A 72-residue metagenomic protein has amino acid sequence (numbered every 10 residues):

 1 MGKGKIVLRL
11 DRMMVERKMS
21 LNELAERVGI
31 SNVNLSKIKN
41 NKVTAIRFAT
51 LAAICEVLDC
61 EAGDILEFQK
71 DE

Functional and structural regions predicted by a protein language model:
M1-M19: A short, Lys/Arg-rich alpha-helix, primarily the initiator
D11, N22, A52: Residues within the helices of the helix-turn-helix
M14, A25, C55: The alpha-helix within a helix-turn-helix
R17, K37, L66-E72: Short, charged recognition helix plus adjacent turn of helix-turn-helix-like nucleic-acid-binding domains
K18-K37: Short alpha-helical DNA-recognition segment
S31, K42, Q69-E72: The DNA-recognition helices of helix-turn-helix-type DNA-binding domains
N34-T50: Amphipathic, hydrophobic secondary-structure cores in small proteins
A49-D64: DNA major-groove recognition helix of helix-turn-helix/homeodomain DNA-binding modules
